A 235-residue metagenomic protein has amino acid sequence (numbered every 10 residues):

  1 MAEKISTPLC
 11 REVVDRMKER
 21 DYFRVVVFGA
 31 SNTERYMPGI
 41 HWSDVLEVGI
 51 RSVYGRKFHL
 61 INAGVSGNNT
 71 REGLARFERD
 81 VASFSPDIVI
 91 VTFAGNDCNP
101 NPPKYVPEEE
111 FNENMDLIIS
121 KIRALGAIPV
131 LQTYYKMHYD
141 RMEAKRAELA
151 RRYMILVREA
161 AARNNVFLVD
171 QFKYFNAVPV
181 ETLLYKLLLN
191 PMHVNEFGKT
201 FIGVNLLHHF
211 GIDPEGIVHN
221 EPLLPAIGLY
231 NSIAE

Functional and structural regions predicted by a protein language model:
M1-V27: Membrane/wall-proximal cationic-aromatic binding patches
P8-C10, V14, D44-H59, N68-E235: Alpha-helical cap/lid subdomain in secreted, periplasmic, or secretory-pathway luminal O-acyl-processing enzymes
Y22-P38, N68-N69: Catalytic nucleophile-elbow at a beta strand-turn-alpha helix junction centered on a G-D-S/GDSL motif, marking
M37-I40, P102: Short, solvent-exposed loop/turn and secondary-structure capping segments
G64-S66: Short, solvent-exposed turn/loop segments enriched in Gly/Ser/Thr/Pro and often Arg
